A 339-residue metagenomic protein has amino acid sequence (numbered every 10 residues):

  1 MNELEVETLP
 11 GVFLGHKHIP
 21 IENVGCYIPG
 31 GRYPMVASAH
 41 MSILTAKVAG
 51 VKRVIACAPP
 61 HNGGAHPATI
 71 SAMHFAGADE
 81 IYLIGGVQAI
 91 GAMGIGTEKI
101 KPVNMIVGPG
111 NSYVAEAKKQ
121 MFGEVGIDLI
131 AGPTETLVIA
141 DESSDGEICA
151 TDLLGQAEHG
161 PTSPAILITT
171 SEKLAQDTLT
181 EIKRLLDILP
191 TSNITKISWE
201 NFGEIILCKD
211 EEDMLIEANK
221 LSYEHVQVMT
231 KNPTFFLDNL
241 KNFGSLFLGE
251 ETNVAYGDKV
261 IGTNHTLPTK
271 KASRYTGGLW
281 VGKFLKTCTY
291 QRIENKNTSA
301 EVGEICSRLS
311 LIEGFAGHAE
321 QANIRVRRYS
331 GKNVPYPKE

Functional and structural regions predicted by a protein language model:
M1-E7, S163-I168, I188-W199, M229-T230 (+2 more regions): Flexible, glycine/charged-enriched surface loops at secondary-structure junctions
V6-S71: Conserved small-residue-rich beta-alpha loop and adjacent elements that most often cradle the phosphate/pyrophosphate
P10-G11, H61-A65, I84-A92, P233: Short acidic loop-to-helix transition motifs that present clustered carboxylates
G77-P164: Conserved NAD(P)+-binding/catalytic subdomain of aldehyde/semialdehyde dehydrogenases
L129-N201, I205: A conserved active-site cap/scaffold subdomain adjacent to cofactor or substrate pockets
T136-D141, L167, N201-K209, S222-V228 (+2 more regions): Short, well-ordered beta-strand elements within core beta-sheets of diverse protein domains
N219-E339: C-terminal core of ALDH-fold dehydrogenases
